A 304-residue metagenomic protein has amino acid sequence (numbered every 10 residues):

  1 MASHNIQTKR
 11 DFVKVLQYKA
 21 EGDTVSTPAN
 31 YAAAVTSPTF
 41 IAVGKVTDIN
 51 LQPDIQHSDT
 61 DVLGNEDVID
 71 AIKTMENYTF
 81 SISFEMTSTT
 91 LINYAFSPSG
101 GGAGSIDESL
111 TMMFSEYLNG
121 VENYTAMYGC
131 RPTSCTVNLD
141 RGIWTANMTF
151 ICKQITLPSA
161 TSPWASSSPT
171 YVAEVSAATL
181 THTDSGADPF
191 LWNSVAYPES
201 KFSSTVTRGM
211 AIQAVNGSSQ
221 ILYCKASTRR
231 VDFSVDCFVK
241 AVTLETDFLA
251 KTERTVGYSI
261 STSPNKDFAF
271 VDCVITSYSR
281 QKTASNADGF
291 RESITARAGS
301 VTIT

Functional and structural regions predicted by a protein language model:
M1-T304: Signature of extracytoplasmic/envelope-associated structural regions
